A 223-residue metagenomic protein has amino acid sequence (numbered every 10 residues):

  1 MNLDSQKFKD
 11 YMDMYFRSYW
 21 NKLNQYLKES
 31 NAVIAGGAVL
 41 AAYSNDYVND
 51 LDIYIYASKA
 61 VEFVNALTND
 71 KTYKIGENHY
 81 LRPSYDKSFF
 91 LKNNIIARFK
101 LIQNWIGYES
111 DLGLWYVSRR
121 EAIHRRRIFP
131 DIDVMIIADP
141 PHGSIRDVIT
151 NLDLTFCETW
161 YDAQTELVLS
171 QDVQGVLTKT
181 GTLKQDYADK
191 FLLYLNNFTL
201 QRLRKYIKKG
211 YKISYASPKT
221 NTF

Functional and structural regions predicted by a protein language model:
M1-F223: Catalytic cores of the polymerase beta-like nucleotidyltransferase superfamily and closely associated nucleotide
